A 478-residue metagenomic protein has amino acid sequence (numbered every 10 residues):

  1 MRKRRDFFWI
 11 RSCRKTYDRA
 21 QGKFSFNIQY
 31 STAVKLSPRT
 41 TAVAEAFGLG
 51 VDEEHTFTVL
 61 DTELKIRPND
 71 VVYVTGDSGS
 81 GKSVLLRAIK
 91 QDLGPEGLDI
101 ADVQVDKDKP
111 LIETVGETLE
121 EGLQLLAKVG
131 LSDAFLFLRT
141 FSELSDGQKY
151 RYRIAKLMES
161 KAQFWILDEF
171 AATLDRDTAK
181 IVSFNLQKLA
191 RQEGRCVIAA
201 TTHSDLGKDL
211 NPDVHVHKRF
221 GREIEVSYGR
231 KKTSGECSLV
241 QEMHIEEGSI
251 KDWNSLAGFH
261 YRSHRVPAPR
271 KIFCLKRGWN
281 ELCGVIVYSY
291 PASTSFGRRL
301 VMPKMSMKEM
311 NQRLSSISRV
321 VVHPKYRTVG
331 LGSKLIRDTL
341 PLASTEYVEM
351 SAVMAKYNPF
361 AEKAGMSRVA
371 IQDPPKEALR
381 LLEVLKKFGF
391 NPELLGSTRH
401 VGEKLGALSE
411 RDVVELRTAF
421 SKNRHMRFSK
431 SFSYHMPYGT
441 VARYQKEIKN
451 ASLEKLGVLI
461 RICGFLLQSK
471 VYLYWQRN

Functional and structural regions predicted by a protein language model:
R5-K23, N27-H55, K90-A162, R176-D177: ABC-family P-loop ATPase nucleotide-binding domains
S78: The conserved Walker
K82: Conserved lysine of the Walker
L85-L86: Post-Walker A alpha-helix
I166-D175: Walker B catalytic motif
H203-L210, P359-F360: Conserved H-loop
F220-S315, L340-N478: Terminal substrate-recognition subdomain of acyl/acetyltransferases
V322-P341: Conserved acetyl-CoA-binding loop-helix of GNAT-fold acetyltransferases
